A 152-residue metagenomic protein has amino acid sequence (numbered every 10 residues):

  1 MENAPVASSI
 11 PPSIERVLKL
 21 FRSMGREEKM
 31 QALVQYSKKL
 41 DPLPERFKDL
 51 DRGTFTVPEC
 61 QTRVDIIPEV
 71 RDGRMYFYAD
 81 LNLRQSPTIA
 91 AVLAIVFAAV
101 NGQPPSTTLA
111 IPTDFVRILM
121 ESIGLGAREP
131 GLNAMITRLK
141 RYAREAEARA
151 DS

Functional and structural regions predicted by a protein language model:
E2-P5, S9, A148: Intrinsically disordered, low-complexity regions enriched in acidic/Ser/Thr/Pro/Gln residues
A7-T54: Extended low-complexity intrinsically disordered regions
L18, A94-F97: Amphipathic alpha-helical segments within well-ordered protein domains
K29, T62, T88-L93, P104 (+2 more regions): Amphipathic alpha-helical interface surfaces
V57-Q61: A short catalytic or substrate-binding loop motif that flags glycine-/basic-rich loops and adjacent residues that bind
T62-V70: Short beta-strand elements
E69-S86, F97-N101: Conserved interaction-surface patches within small, structured recognition/assembly domains
S106-S152: C-terminal binding/interaction regions
